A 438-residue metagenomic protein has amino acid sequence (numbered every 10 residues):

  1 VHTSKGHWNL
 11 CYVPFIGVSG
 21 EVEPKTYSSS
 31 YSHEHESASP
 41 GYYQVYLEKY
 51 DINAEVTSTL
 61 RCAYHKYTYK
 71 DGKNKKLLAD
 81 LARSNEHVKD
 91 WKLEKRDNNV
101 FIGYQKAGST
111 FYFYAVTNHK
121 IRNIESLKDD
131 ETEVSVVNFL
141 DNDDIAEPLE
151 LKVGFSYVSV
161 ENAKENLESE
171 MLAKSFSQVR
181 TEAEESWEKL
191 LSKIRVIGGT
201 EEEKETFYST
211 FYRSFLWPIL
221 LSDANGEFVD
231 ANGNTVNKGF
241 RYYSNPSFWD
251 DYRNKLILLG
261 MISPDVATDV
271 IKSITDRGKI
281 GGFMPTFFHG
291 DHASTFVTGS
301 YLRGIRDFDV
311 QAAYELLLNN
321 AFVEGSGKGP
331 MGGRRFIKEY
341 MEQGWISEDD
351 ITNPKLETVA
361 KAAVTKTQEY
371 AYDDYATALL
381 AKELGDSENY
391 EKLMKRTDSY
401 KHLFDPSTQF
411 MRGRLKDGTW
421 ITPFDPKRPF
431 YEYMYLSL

Functional and structural regions predicted by a protein language model:
V1-L256, G260-T295, L302-Q368, Y372 (+3 more regions): Accessory carbohydrate-recognition regions in carbohydrate-active enzymes
